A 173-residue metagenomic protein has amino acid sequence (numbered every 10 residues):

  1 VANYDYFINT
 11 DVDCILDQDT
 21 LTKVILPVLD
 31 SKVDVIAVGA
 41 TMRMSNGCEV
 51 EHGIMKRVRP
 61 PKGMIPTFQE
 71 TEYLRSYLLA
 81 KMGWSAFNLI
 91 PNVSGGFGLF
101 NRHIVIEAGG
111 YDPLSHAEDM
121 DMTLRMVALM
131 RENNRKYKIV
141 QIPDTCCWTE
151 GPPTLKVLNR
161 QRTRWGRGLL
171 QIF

Functional and structural regions predicted by a protein language model:
V1, K23-H116, M130, T163-L170: Long helical/loop segments within the catalytic core of UDP-sugar-dependent glycosyltransferases, especially the large
F7: Short aromatic/hydrophobic "clamp" motif used to bind/position activated sugar donors
V12-P27: Acidic donor-binding/catalytic loop of UDP-sugar-dependent glycosyltransferases, especially processive GT2
I15-L16, R43-S45, D121: A short, conserved beta-strand element in the Rossmann-like catalytic core that flanks the donor/metal-binding loop
K23-V24, M122-R125, Q161: Alpha-helical scaffold elements adjacent to nucleotide-binding pockets in ATP/GTP-utilizing enzyme cores
L114, R125-C147: Catalytic donor-sugar/metal-binding loop of nucleotide-sugar-dependent glycosyltransferases
H116-M122: Acidic donor-binding loop at a coil-to-helix junction in glycosyltransferase catalytic cores that engages
C146-N159: Catalytic cores of eukaryotic secretory-pathway lumenal/extracellular enzymes that build and remodel glycoconjugates
